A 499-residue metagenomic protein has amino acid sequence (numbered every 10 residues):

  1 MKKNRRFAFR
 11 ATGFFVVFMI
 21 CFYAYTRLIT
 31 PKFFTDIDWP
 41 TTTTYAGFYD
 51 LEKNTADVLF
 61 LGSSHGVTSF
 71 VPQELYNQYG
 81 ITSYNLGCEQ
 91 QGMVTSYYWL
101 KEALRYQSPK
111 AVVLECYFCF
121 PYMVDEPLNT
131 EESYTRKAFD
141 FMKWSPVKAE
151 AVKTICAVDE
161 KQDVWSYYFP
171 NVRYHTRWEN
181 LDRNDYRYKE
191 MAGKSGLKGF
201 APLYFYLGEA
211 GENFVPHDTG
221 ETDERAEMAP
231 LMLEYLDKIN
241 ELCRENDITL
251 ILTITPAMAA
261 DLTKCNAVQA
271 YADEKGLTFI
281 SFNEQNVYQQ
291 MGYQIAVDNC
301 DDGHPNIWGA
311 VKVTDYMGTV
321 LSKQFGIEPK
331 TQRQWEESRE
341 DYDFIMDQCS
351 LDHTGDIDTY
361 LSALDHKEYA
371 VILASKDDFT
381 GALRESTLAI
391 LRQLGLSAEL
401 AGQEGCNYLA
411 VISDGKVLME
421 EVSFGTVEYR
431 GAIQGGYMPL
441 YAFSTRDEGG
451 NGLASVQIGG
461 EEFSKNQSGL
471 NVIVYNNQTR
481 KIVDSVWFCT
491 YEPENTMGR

Functional and structural regions predicted by a protein language model:
R6-L28: Hydrophobic membrane-insertion alpha-helices, especially the h-region of bacterial N-terminal signal peptides
I29-F48: Alpha-helical transmembrane signal-anchor/signal-peptide segments
L61, H65-E150: Membrane-embedded segments
Q90-V94, M228-P230, P256-K264: Acidic-and-aromatic substrate-binding clefts and catalytic sites of carbohydrate-active enzymes
E131-N246, P329-M346: Secreted/periplasmic serine-hydrolase-like ester/acetyl group-modifying domain
I239-T263: Active-site segments of SGNH/GDSL-like serine hydrolases that catalyze O-acetyl group transfer/hydrolysis on lipids
N266-W335: C-terminal regions of proteins
Q348-A370, A374-R499: Short acidic-hydrophobic catalytic motif
